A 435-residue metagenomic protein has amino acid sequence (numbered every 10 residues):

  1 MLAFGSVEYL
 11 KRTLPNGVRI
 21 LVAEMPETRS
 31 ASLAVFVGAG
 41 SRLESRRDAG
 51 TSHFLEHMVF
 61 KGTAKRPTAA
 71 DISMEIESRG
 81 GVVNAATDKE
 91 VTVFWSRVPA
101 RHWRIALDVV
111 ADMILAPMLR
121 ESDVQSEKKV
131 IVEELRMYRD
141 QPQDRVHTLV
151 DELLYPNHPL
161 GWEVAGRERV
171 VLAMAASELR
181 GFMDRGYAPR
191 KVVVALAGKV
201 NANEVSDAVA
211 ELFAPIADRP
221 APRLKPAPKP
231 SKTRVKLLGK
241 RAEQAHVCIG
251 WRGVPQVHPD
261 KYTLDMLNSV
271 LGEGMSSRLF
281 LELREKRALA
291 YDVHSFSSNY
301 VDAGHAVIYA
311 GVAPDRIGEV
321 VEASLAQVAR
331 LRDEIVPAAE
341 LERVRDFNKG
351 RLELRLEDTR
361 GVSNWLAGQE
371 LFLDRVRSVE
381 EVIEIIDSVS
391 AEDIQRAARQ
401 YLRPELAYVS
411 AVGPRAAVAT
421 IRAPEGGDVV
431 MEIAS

Functional and structural regions predicted by a protein language model:
M1-A3: Short, structured beta-strand/loop micro-motifs enriched in basic residues and often containing a Trp
G5-Y9, T13, L21-E24, D71-P228 (+6 more regions): Charge-rich, well-structured scaffold segments of protease-associated domains
G17, E24-R79, V150, Y187 (+2 more regions): Active/ligand-binding-proximal structured segments within catalytic/core domains that scaffold catalytic residues
